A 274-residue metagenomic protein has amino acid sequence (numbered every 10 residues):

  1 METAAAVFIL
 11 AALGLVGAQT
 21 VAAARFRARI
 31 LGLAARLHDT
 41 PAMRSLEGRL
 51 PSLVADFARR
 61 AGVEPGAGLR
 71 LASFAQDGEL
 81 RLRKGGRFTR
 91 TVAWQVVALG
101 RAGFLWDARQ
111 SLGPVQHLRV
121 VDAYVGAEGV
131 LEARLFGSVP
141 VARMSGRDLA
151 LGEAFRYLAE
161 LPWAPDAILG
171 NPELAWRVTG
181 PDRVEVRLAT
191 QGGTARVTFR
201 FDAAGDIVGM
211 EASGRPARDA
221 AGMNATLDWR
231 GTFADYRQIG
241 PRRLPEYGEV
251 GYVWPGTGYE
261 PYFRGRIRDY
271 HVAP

Functional and structural regions predicted by a protein language model:
M1-T40: N-terminal membrane-anchoring alpha-helices
F26-S73: N-terminal leader/targeting segments and the immediate start of mature chains
D56-V139: N-terminal mature ectodomain segment of secretory-pathway/periplasmic proteins
L80-R90, W106-Q116, L158-N171, V186-G192 (+1 more regions): Short, solvent-exposed secondary-structure boundary motifs
V92-Q95, A123-G126, E132, D166-N171 (+5 more regions): Buried hydrophobic residues that stabilize the cores of well-folded domains
W94-W106, R119-L131, T179-D182, R200-V208 (+2 more regions): Short, solvent-exposed coil/turn segments at beta-strand boundaries
E132-T190, A221: Flexible, processing/modification-adjacent segments and terminal tails in exported/periplasmic/extracellular proteins
E185-P274: Gly/Pro-enriched, hydrophobic low-complexity segments that function as extracytoplasmic propeptides/linkers
